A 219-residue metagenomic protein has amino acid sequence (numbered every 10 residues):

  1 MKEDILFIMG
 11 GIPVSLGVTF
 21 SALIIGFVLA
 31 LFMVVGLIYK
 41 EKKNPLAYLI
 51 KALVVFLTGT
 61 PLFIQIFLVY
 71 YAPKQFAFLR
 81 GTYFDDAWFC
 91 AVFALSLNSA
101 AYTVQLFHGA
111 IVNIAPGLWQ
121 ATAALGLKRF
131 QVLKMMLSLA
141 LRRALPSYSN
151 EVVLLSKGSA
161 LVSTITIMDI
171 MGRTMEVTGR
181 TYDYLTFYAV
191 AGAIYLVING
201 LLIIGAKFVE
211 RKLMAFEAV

Functional and structural regions predicted by a protein language model:
M1-V219: Transmembrane alpha-helices and adjacent helix-loop boundaries
